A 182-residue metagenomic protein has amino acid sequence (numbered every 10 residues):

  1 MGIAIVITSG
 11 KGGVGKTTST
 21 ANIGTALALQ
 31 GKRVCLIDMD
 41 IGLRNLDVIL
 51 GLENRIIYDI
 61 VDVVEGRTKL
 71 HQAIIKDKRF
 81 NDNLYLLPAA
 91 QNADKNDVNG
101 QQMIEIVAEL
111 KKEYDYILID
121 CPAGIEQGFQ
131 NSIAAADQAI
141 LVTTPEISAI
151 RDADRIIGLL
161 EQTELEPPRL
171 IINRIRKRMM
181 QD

Functional and structural regions predicted by a protein language model:
M1-I3, Q30-R33, N81-N83, E113-Y114 (+2 more regions): Short coil/turn connectors at secondary-structure junctions
A4-K69, Y116: Walker A/P-loop NTP-binding active-site region of P-loop NTPases, recognizing the glycine-rich GxxxxGKT/S
I5, I37, Y85-L87, I140 (+1 more regions): Hydrophobic/aromatic beta-strand patches that form the interior of the parallel beta-sheet core in alpha/beta enzyme
S9, D38, P88-Q91, C121 (+1 more regions): Flexible glycine-/small-residue-rich
K11, I41, Q91, E146 (+1 more regions): Short, glycine/serine-rich, charged loops/turns that create anion-binding and catalytic segments at active sites
V14-G15, D94-D97, M179-M180: A generic structural signal for short coil/turn motifs at secondary-structure boundaries
M39-K112: P-loop/Walker-type NTP enzyme "switch/lid" segment
Q101, E105, E109-K112, Y116-D182: Conserved catalytic-core segment of NTP-binding enzymes
